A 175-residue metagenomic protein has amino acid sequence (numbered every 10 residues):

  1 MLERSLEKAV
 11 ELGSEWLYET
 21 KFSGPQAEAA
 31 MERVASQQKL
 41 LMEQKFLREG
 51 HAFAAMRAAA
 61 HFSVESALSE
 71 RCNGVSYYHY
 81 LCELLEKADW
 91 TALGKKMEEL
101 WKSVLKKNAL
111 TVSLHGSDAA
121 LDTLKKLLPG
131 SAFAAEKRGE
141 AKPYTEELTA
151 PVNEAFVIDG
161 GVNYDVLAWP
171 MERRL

Functional and structural regions predicted by a protein language model:
M1-A141: Charge-rich, well-structured scaffold segments of protease-associated domains
L81-L84, L148, G160, A168: Generic alpha-helical secondary structure signal
K96-E98, L148-A155: Glycine-rich, charged/polar anion/phosphate-binding loops that engage phosphate groups from diverse ligands
L105, T149-A150, V157-V162: A generic structural signal for short, non-catalytic loop/turn and secondary-structure boundary residues
Y144-T145: Helicase-associated low-complexity regulatory tails and linkers flanking the ATPase motor
I158, V162-L175: Long, His/Glu/Asp-enriched segments that create or flank divalent metal/ion-associated functional microenvironments
